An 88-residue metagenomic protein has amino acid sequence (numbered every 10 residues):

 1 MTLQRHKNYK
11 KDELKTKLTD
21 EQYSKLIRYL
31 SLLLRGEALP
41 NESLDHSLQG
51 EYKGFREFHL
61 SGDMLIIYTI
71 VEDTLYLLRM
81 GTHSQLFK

Functional and structural regions predicted by a protein language model:
T2, N8-K11, K15-S24, Q49 (+2 more regions): Enriched for short, Lys/Arg-rich terminal
R5, T19-D20, L30-S31, L39: Short, flexible segments with low predicted structural confidence
D12, Y29-L30: A ubiquitous structural signal for well-ordered alpha-helices
L32-F58: A short, surface-exposed loop/turn module that caps and links secondary-structure elements
